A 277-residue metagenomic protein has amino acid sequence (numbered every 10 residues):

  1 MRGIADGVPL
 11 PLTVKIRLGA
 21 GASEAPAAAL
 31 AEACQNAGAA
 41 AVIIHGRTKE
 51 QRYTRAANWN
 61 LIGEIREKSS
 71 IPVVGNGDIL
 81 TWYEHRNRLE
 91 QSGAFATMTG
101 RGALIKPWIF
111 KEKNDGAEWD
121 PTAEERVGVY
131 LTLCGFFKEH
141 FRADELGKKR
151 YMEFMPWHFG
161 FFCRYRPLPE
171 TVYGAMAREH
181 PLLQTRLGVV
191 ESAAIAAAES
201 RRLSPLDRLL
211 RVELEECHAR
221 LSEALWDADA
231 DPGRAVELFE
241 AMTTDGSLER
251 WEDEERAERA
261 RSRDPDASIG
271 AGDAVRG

Functional and structural regions predicted by a protein language model:
D6-P9, G21-A41, Y53, N60-G75 (+1 more regions): Alpha/beta catalytic cores of nucleotide-metabolism and tRNA/nucleoside-modifying enzymes
G46-Q51: Conserved radical SAM core fold
